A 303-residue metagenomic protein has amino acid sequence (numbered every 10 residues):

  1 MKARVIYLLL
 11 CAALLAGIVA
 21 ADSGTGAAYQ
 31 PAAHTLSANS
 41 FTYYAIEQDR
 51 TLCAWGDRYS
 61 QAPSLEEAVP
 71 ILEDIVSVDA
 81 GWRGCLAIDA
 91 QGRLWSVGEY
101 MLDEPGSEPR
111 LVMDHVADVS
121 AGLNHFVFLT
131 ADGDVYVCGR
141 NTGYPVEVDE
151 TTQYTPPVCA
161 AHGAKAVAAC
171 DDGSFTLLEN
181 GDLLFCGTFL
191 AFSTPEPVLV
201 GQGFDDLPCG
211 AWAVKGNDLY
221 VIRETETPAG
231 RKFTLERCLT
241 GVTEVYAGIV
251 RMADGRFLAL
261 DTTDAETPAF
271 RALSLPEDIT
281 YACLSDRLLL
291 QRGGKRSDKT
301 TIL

Functional and structural regions predicted by a protein language model:
M1-A28: Gram-positive cell-envelope targeting signals
G24-P31, F41, I46, C53-I71 (+7 more regions): Short glycine/serine- and acidic-residue-enriched loop/turn motifs that recur at repeat junctions
H34, C53, V76, W95 (+6 more regions): Conserved positions within tandem-repeat grammars
F41, R50, R83, G92 (+8 more regions): Short coil/turn segments that connect the beta-strands within blades of beta-propeller domains
F41-A45, A54, G84-A87, S96 (+7 more regions): Conserved core positions of repeat-based scaffolds
D49-T51, V76, A90-R93, H115-A117 (+3 more regions): Tandem repeat domain/solenoid detector
I75-W82, V116-L123, K165-D171, Q202-G210 (+2 more regions): Repeated scaffold domains used in trafficking and secretory/extracellular systems, primarily beta-propellers
I88-R93, L177-L183, Q202, V214-D218 (+4 more regions): Ankyrin repeat (ANK) tandem alpha-helical domains that serve as protein-protein interaction scaffolds, prominent
